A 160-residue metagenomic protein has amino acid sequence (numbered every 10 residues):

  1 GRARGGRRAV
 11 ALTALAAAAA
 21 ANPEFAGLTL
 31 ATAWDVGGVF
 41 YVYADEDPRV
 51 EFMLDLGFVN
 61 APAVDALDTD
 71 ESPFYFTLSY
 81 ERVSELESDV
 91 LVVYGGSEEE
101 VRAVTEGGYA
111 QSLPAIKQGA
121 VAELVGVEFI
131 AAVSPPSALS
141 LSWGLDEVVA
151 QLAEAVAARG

Functional and structural regions predicted by a protein language model:
G1, G27-F52, T69-D70, E99-A103: Extracytoplasmic ligand-binding site segments that recognize negatively charged/polar headgroups
G1-G38, A131-G160: Extracytoplasmic substrate-binding proteins
A21-A26, T69-E99: Ligand-binding pocket segment of bilobal, Venus flytrap-like solute-binding proteins
T29, V59, A120-A122: Conserved beta-strand segments of alpha/beta enzyme cores
W34, V64, V125-V127: Residues at the C-termini of beta-strands that transition into short coil/loop
A44-F76, F129: Alpha-helical, coiled-coil/dimerization segments enriched in small aliphatic residues
L86-G160: Structured C-terminal subdomain patch of bacterial secreted/periplasmic proteins
